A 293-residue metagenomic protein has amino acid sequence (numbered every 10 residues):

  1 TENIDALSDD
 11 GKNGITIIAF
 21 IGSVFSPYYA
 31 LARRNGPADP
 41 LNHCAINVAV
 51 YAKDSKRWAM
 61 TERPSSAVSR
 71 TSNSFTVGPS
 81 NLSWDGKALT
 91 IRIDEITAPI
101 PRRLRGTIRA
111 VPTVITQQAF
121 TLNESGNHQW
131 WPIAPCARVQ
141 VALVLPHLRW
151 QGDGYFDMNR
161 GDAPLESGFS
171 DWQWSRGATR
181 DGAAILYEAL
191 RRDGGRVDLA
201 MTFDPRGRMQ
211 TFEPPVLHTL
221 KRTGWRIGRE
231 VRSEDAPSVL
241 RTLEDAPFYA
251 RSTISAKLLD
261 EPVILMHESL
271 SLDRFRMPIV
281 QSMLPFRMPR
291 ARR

Functional and structural regions predicted by a protein language model:
T1-R293: Structured soluble/peripheral alpha/beta segments that form catalytic or ligand/cofactor-binding pockets
